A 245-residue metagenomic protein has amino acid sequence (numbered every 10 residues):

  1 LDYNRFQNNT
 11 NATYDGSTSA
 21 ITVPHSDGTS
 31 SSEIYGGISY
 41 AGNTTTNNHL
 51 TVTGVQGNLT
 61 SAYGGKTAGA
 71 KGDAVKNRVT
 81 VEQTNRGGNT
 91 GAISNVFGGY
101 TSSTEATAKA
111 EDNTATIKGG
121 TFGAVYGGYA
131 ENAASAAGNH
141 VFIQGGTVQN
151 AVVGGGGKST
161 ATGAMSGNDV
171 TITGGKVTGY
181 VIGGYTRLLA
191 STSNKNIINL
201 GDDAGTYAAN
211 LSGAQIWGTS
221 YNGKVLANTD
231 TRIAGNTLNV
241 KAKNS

Functional and structural regions predicted by a protein language model:
L1-S61, K66-A124, A130-A151, G156-Y180 (+1 more regions): Surface-exposed loop/turn motifs in large extracellular/passenger domains
